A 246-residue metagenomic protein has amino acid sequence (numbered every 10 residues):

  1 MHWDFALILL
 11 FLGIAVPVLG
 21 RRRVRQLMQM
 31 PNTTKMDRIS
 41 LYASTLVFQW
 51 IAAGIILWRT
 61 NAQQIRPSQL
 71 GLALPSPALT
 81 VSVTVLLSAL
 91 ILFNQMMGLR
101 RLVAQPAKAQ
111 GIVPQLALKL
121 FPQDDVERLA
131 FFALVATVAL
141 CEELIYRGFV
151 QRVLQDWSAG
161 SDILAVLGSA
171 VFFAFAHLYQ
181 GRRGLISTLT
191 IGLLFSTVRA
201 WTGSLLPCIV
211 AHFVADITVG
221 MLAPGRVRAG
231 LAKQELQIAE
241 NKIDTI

Functional and structural regions predicted by a protein language model:
M1-L74, A78-L79, I163-L164, G220-I246: N-terminal, membrane-interfacial amphipathic/helix-forming hydrophobic leader that caps and precedes the first
F11-L19, L116-I246: Transmembrane helix-loop-helix hairpins at the membrane interface of multi-pass integral membrane proteins
G20-R23, L57, N61, L92-G98 (+2 more regions): Hydrophobic membrane-targeting signal helices
R21-L27, M96, R100-A104, R147-G148 (+2 more regions): Short helix-terminus and kink motifs of transmembrane alpha helices, predominantly at the cytoplasmic interface
M28, S40, S44, I51-I56 (+9 more regions): Membrane-targeting and insertion segments and their boundary/processing signals
K35-I39, N61-V138, Q155-S158, R228-I238 (+1 more regions): Juxtamembrane helix-loop-helix connectors linking adjacent transmembrane helices in multi-pass membrane enzymes
